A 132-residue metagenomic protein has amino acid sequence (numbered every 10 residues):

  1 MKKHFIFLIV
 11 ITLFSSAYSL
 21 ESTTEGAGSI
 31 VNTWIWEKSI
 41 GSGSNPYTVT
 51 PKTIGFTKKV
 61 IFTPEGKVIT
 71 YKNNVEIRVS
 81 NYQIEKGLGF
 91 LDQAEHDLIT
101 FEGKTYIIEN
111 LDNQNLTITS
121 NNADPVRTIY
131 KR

Functional and structural regions predicted by a protein language model:
H4-F14: Sec-dependent N-terminal signal peptides
F14-L20: Hydrophobic alpha-helical membrane-insertion segments, chiefly the h-region of N-terminal signal peptides
L20-I35: N-terminal helix-cap/turn-to-beta initiation motif at the start of protein domains
I35-E65: Short, solvent-exposed loop/hinge segments that bridge or flank secondary-structure elements
T63-N113, N122: Contiguous, well-ordered beta-strand patches that form the walls/edges of small beta-barrel/beta-sandwich domains
R127-R132: Edge beta-strands of extracellular beta-sandwich domains
